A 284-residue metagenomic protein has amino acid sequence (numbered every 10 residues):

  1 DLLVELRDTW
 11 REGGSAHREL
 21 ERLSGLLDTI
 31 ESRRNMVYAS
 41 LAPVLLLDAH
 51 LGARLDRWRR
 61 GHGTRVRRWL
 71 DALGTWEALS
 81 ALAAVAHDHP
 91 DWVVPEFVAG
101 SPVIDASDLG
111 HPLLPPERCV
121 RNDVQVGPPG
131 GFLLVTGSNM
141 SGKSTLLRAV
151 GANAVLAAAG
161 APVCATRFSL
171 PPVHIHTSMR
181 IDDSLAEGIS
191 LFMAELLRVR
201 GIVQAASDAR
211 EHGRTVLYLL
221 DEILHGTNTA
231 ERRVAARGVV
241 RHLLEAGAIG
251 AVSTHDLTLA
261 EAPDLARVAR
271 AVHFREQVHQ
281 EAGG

Functional and structural regions predicted by a protein language model:
D1-G131, M193: Alpha-helical bundle segments enriched in helix-capping/polar residues
V93-G284: ATPase nucleotide-binding head domains, primarily ABC-like/P-loop NTPase cores
